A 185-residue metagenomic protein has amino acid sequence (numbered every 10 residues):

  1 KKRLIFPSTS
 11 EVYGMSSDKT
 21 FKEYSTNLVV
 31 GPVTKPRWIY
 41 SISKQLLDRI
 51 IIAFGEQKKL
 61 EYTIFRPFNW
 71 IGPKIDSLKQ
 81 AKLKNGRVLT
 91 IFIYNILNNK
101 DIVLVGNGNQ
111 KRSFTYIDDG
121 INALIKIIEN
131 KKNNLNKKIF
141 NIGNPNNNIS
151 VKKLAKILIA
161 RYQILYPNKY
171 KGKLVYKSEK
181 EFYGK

Functional and structural regions predicted by a protein language model:
K2, F6-Y40, I52-Q57, W70-K82: Active-site "gating" loop of Rossmann-like NAD(P)-dependent oxidoreductase/epimerase domains
I5-P7, F65, F92: Hydrophobic structural elements of the Rossmann-like NAD(P)H-binding subdomain that define the short-chain
K35-S43, P67, A81-L89, S113-I117: The catalytic Tyr-centered alpha-helix of NAD(P)H-dependent dehydrogenases
S43-I51: Conserved catalytic Lys-bearing alpha helix of Rossmann-like short-chain dehydrogenase/reductases
I51, I91-F92: Aromatic/hydrophobic pocket-lining residues that form π-stacking "cages" and hydrophobic walls in ligand
K58-I64, N136: Conserved Rossmann-fold SDR core element
N69, I96-K185: C-terminal substrate-binding subdomain of Rossmann-fold SDR/epimerase-dehydratase oxidoreductases
